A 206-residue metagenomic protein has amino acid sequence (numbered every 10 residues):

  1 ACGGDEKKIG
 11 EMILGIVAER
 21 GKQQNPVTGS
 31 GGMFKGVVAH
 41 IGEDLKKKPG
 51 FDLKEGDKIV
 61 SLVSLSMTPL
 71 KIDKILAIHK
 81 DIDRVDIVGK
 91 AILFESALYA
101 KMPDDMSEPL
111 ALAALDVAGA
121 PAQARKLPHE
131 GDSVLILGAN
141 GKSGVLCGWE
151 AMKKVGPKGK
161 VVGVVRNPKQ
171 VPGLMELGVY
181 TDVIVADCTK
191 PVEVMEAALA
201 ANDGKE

Functional and structural regions predicted by a protein language model:
A1-G4: Short Gly/aromatic-enriched secondary-structure transition segments
I13-T28, G32-K35, I59-G131: NAD(P)H dinucleotide-binding glycine-rich loop of Rossmann-like/cofactor-binding domains, especially the beta1-alpha1
G42, V63-L65, P69, G138 (+1 more regions): Conserved "cap/hinge" positions at secondary-structure junctions
L45-E55, P128: Short, well-ordered loop/turn sites that connect or cap secondary structure elements
L53, D57-V60, V134: Generic structural signal for buried aliphatic residues
K101-D187: Mid-domain Rossmann-like dinucleotide-binding core that forms the NAD(H)/NADP(H) cofactor-binding site
P191-G204: Short amphipathic alpha-helix with an adjacent loop that forms part of the alpha/beta core around
